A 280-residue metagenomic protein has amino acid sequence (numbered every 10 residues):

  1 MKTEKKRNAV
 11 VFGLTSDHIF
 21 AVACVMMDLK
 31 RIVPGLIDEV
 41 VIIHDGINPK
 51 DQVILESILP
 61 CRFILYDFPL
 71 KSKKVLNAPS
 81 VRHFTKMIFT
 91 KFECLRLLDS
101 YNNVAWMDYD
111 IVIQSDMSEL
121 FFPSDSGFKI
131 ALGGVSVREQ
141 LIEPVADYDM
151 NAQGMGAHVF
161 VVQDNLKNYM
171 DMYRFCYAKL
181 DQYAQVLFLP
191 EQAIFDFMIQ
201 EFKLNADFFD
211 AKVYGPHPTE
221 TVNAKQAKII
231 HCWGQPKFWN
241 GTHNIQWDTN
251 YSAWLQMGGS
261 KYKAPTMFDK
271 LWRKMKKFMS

Functional and structural regions predicted by a protein language model:
M1-L14, A21-C24, I42, D164-S280: A glycosyltransferase accessory/donor-loop signature
D28-L36: Short, acidic, metal-binding catalytic loop of nucleotide-sugar glycosyltransferases
E39-G46: Short internal beta-strands
G46-V53: Short, charged/polar "capping" segments at the starts of alpha-helices and the immediately preceding loops
Q52, I58-L98: Active-site-proximal specificity loops/subdomain of glycosyltransferases
P69, M87-E139, V162: GT-A fold catalytic core of metal-dependent nucleotide-sugar glycosyltransferases, centered on the diacidic
V75-T85, E143-Y148, V222-K228: Short, surface-exposed amphipathic charged segments that create phosphate/polyanion-binding patches used for binding
F122-K179: Conserved catalytic core of nucleotide-sugar-dependent glycosyltransferases
